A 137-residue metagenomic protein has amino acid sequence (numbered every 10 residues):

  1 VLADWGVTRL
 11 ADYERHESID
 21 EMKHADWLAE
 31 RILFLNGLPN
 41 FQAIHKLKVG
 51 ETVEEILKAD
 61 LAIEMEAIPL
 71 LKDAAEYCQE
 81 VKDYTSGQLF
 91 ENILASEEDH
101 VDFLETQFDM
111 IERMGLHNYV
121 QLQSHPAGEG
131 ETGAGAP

Functional and structural regions predicted by a protein language model:
V1-P137: Iron-associated oxidoreductase/ferritin-like identity signal
